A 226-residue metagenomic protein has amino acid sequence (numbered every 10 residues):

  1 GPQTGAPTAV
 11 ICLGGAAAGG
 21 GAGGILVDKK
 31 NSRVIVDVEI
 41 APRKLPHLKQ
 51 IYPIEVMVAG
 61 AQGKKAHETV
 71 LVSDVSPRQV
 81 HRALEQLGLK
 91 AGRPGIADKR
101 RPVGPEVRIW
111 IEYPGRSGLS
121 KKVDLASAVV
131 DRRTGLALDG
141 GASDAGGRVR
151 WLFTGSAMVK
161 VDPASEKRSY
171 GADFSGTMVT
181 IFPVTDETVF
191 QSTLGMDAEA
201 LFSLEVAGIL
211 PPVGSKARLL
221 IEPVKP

Functional and structural regions predicted by a protein language model:
A9-G15, G19-P226: Long, low-hydrophobicity ectodomains and other hydrophilic envelope-associated domains
